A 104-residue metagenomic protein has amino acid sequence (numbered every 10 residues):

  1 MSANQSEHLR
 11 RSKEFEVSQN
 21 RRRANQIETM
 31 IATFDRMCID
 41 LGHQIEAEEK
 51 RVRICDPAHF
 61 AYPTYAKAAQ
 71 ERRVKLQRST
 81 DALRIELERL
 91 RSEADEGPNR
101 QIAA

Functional and structural regions predicted by a protein language model:
M1-N25, Q101-A104: Short, charge-rich amphipathic alpha-helices with coiled-coil/heptad character
L9, K13-E16, M30, F34-M37 (+2 more regions): Amphipathic alpha-helix face/heptad-repeat signature
I31-C55: Extended alpha-helical coiled-coil "stalk/arm" regions that act as elongated linkers or oligomerization scaffolds
R36, T80-A104: Long amphipathic alpha-helical coiled-coil segments
R53-S79: Short, glycine/alanine-rich amphipathic alpha-helical segment that often forms an alpha-turn-alpha hairpin
